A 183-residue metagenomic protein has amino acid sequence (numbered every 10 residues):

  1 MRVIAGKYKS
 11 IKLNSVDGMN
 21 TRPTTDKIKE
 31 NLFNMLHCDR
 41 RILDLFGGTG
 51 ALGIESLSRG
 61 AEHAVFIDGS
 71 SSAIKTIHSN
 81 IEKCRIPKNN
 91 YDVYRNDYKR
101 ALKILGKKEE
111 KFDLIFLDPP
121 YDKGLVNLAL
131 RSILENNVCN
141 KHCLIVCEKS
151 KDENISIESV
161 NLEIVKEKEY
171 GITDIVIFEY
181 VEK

Functional and structural regions predicted by a protein language model:
M1-K183: Class I S-adenosyl-L-methionine-dependent methyltransferase catalytic core
